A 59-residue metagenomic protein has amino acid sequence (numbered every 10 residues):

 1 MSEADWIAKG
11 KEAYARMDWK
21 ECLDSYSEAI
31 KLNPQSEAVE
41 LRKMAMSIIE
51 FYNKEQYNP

Functional and structural regions predicted by a protein language model:
E3-G10, I48: Alpha-helical tetratricopeptide repeat
I7-A8, E40-R42, Y57: Alpha-solenoid helical repeat scaffolds
M44-P59: Alpha-helical linker/edge segments of TPR/alpha-solenoid repeat scaffolds and analogous pre-/post-domain helices
